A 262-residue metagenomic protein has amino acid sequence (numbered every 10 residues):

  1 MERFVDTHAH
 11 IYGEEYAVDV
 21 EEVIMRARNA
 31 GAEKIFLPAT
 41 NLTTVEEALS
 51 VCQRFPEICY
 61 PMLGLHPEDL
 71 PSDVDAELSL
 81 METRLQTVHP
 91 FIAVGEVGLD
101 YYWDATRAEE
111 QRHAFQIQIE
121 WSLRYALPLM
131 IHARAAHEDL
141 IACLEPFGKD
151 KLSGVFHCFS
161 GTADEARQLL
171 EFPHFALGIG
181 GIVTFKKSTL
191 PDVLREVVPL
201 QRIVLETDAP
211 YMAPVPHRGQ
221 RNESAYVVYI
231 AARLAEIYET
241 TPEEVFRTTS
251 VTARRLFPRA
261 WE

Functional and structural regions predicted by a protein language model:
M1-E262: Mid-domain alpha/beta scaffold segments of enzyme catalytic cores
